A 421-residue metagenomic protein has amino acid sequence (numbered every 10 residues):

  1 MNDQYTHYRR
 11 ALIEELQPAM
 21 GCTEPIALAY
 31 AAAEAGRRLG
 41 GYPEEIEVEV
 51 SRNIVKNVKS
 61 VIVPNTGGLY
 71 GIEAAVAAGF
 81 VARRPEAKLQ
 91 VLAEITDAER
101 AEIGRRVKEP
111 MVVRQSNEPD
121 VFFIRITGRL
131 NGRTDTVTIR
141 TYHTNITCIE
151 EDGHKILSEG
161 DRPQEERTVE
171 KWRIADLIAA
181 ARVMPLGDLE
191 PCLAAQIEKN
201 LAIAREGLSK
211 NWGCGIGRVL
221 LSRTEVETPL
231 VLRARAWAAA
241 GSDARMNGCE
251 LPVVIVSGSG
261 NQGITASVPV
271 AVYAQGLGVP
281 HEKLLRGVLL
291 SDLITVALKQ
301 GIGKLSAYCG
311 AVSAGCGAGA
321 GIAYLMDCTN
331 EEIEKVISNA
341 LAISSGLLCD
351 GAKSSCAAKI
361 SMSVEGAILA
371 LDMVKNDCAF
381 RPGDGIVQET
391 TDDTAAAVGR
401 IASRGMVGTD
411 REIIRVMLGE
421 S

Functional and structural regions predicted by a protein language model:
P18-E34, L251-V268, C309-S313: Conserved phosphate/anionic-ligand binding catalytic regions in large, soluble enzymes, centered on
A19-T23, N53-N57, V61-P64, T141-T144 (+5 more regions): A structural signal for small-residue-enriched, beta-sheet-centric alpha/beta enzyme cores and oligomeric scaffold folds
P25-G41, G263-V279, G319-D327: Alpha-helical support elements that line or immediately flank enzyme active sites and cofactor-binding pockets
Y42-I46, A87-L92, R114, G187-L193 (+7 more regions): Flexible, glycine/charged-enriched surface loops at secondary-structure junctions
E44-K88, A101-V112, K283-E332, V336 (+1 more regions): A structural-propensity feature for long, helix-poor, extended segments
S51-N53, I62, Y70-P110, R114 (+3 more regions): Mobile "lid/hinge" segments at catalytic clefts and subdomain interfaces of large enzymes
K108-G248, I414-S421: Signature of multi-pass transmembrane helix bundles
E225, L232, R245-G278: Membrane-embedded translocation segments of transport machinery
